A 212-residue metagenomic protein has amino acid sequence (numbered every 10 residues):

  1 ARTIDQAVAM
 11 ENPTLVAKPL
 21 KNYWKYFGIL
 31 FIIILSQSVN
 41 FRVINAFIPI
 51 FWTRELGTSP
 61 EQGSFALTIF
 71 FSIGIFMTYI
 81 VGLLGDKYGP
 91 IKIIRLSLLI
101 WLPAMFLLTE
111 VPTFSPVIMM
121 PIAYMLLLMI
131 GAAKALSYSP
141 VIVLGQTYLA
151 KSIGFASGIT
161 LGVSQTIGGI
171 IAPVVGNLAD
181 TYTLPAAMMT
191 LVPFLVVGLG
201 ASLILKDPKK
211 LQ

Functional and structural regions predicted by a protein language model:
A1-V16, L211-Q212: Flexible cytoplasmic inter-helical loops of multi-pass small-molecule transporters
Y23-F76: Extracytoplasmic gate region of multi-pass secondary transporters
V39, V43, A132-P140, I170: Hydrophobic transmembrane alpha-helices of Major Facilitator Superfamily
N40-W52, V141, G145, L149 (+1 more regions): Hydrophobic/aromatic end-of-helix segments at the C-terminal termini of transmembrane alpha-helices
F71-Y79, Q165-G169: Residue-level signature of mid-helix packing/kink "hotspots" within the transmembrane helices of 12-pass Major
M77, G85-V141: C-terminal transmembrane helical hairpin of 12-TM major facilitator-type secondary transporters
Q146-L184, L191: A late C-terminal transmembrane helix in Major Facilitator Superfamily
V192-Q212: Multi-pass alpha-helical transporter architecture, strongest for 12-TM Major Facilitator/SLC carriers used
